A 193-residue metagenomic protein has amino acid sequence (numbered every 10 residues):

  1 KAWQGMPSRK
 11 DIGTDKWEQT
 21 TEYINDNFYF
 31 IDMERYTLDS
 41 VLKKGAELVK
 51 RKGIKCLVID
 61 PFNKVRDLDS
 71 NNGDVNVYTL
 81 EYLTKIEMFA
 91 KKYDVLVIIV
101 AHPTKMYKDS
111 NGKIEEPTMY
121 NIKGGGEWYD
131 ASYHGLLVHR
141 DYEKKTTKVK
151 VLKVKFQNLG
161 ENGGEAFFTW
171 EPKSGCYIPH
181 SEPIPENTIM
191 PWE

Functional and structural regions predicted by a protein language model:
A2-D11, D15, Y23, L38-L57 (+2 more regions): C-terminal regions of RecA-like/P-loop NTPase motor modules
E18-Y29: A short helix-to-beta-strand connector/capping loop
Y29-I31, I98, L136: Hydrophobic/aromatic beta-strand patches that form the interior of the parallel beta-sheet core in alpha/beta enzyme
Y29-K92: Phosphate-binding/switch loop-helix module in NTP-utilizing enzymes
V58-I59, V95-H102: Structural recognition of the conserved hydrophobic beta-strand(s) that form the central parallel beta-sheet of P-loop
F62, H102-P103, R140-D141: Short, ordered loop/turn segments at secondary-structure junctions
K64-R66, T104-K108: Short, active-site-adjacent cap segments at secondary-structure transitions
